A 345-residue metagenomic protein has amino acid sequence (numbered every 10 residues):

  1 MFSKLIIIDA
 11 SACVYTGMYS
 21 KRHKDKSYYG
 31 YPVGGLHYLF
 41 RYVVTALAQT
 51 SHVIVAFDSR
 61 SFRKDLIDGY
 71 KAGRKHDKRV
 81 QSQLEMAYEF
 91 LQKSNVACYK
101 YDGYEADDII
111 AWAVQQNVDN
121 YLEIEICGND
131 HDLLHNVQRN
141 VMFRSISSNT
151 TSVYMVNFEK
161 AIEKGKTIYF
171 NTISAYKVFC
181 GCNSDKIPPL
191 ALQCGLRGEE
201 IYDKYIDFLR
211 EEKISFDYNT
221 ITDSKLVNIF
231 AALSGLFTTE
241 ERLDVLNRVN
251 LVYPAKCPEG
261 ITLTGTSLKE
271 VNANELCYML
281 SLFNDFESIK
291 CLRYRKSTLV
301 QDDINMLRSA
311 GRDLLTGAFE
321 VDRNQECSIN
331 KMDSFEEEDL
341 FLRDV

Functional and structural regions predicted by a protein language model:
M1-I67, E338, V345: Non-catalytic, usually N-terminal nucleic-acid engagement modules in DNA/RNA processing proteins
F2, T50, G73-V345: Extended two-metal-dependent nuclease catalytic cores across DNA- and RNA-processing enzymes
S20-H23, D68-K71, R139-F143: Short, glycine/charged-enriched secondary-structure capping and boundary segments
